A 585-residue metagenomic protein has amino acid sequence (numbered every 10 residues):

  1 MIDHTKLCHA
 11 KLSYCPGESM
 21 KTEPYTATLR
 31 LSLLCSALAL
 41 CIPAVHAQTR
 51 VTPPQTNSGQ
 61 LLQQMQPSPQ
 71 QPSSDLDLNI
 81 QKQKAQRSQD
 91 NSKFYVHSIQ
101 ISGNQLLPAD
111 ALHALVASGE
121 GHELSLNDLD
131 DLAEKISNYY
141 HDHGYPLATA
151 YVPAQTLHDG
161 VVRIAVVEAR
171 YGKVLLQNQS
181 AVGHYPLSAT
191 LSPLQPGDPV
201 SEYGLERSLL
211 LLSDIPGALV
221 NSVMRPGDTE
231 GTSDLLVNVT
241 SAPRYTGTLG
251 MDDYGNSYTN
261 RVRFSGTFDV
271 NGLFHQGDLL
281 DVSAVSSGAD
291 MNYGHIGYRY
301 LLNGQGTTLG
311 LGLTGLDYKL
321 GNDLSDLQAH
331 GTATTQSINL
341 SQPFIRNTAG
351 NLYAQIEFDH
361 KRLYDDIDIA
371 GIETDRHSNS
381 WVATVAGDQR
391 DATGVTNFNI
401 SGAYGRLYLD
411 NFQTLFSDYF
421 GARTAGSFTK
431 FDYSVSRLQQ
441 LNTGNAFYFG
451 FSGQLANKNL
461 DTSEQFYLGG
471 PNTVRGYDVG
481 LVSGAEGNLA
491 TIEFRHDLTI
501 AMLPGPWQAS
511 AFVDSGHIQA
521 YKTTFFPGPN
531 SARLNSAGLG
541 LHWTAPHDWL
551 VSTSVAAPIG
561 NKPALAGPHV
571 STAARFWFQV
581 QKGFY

Functional and structural regions predicted by a protein language model:
Q48-G255, T267, A284-N292, F451-G453: Periplasmic polypeptide-binding modules associated with outer-membrane biogenesis and secretion
G231, N260-F264, D290-G294, T332-Q336 (+5 more regions): Residues that define the transmembrane beta-barrel architecture of outer-membrane proteins
T246-G255, G266, Q276-G288, G294-I296 (+4 more regions): Transmembrane beta-strand segments that form the barrel wall of outer-membrane beta-barrel proteins
G247-L249, F268, L280-A284, L309-L313 (+8 more regions): Membrane-embedded beta-strand positions of outer-membrane beta-barrel proteins
Y258, L273-L279, N303-L309, I345-L352 (+4 more regions): Short loop/turn motifs that connect adjacent beta-strands in outer-membrane beta-barrel proteins
F264-L273, N292-L313, T334-F344, W381-Q389 (+2 more regions): Feature captures outer-membrane beta-barrel proteins of Gram-negative bacteria and organelles
Y293-G297, G321-L327, Y364-I372, D410-S417 (+3 more regions): Outer-membrane beta-barrel translocator domains and adjoining extracellular loop/strand segments of Gram-negative
Y419-Y585: C-terminal transmembrane beta-barrel domains of outer membrane proteins
